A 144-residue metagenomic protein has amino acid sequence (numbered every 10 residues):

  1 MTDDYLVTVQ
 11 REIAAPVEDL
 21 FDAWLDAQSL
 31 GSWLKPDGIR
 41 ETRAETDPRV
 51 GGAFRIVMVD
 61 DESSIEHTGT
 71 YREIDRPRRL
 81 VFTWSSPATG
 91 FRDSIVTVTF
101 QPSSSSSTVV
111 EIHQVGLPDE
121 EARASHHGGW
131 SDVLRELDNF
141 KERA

Functional and structural regions predicted by a protein language model:
M1-E41: Hydrophobic ligand-binding cavity/cleft-lining segments
T8, S64-G69, F91-V96: Short, surface-exposed coil-to-beta transition loops
I13, V50, P102-S104: Short loop/turn positions at the edges of beta-strands in beta-sheet-rich folds
L20, L30, F54, Y71 (+4 more regions): Hydrophobic pocket/interface hotspot
L25, L134-E142: Short amphipathic alpha-helical signal-transduction/dimerization elements
T42-T83: Glycine-rich portal/gate segments that line the openings of hydrophobic small-molecule binding cavities
V81-D132: Beta-strand/loop substructures that line and gate deep hydrophobic ligand-binding cavities in soluble
